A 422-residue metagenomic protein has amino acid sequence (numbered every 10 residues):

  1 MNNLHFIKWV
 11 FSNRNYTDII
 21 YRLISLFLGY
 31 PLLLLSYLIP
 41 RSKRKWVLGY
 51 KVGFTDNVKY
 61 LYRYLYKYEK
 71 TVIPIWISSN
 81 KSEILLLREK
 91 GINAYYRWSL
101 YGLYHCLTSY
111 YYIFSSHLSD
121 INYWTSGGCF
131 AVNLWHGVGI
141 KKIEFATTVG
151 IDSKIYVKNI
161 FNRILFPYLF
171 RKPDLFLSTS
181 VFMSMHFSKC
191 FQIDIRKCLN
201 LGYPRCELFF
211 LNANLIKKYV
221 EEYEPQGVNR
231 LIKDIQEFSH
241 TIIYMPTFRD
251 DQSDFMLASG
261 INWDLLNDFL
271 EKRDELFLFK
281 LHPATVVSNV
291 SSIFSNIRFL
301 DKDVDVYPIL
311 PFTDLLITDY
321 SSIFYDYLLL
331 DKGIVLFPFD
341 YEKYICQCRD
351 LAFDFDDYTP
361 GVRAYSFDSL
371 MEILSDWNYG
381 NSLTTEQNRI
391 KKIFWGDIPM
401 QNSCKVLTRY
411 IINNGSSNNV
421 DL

Functional and structural regions predicted by a protein language model:
N2-L100: N-terminal pre-catalytic "stem/leader" segment of glycosyltransferase-like enzymes
K8-W9, N214, S366-L422: C-terminal amphipathic helix plus adjacent low-complexity, charged tail appended to glycosyltransferase catalytic
F11-L33, E144-D152, Y156-D251, E386: A nucleotide-sugar donor-handling region in carbohydrate enzymes
F54-L61, Y66-K67, K189, L201-S291 (+2 more regions): Conserved catalytic-core segment of nucleotide-activated headgroup transferases in glycan assembly
Y95-Y111, A213, P283-Y325, Y358: Donor nucleotide-activated moiety binding/catalytic core segment of transferases that use nucleotide-activated donors
Y111-S126, A131-K142, V304-C348: A donor-sugar binding/catalytic signature common to diverse glycosyltransferases and related nucleotide-sugar
Y112-I113, D174-S180, L278, L316-I317: A short beta-strand/loop micro-motif in the catalytic core of glycosyltransferases that engages the nucleotide-sugar
S292-S295, S322-W395: Catalytic binding pocket for nucleotide-activated donors in carbohydrate/polymer assembly enzymes
